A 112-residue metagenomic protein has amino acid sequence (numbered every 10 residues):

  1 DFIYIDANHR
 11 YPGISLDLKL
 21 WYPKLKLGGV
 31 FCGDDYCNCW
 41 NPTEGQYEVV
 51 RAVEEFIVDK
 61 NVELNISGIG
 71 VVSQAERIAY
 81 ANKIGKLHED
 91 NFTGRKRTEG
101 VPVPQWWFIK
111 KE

Functional and structural regions predicted by a protein language model:
D1-I5: Short SAM/SAH-binding signature in class I
N8: Switch II (G3) loop of P-loop NTPases
Y11-E112: C-terminal substrate-binding/active-site "lid" region of AdoMet-derived donor-dependent transferases
